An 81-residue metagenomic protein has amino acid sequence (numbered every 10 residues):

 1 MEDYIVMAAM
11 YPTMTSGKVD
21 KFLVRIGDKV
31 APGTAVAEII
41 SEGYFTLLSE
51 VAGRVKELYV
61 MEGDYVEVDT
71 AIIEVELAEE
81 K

Functional and structural regions predicted by a protein language model:
M1-E38, T46-L48, A52: Acidic, low-complexity mobile loops and tails
P12, V24, S41, V60 (+1 more regions): Short, conserved catalytic or interaction motifs in soluble domains
L23, K29, Y59-V60, Y65: Exposed loop and linker-edge segments at protein-protein interfaces
A31-L48, E67-K81: Short hydrophobic beta/alpha edge segments that flank linear recognition/processing sites
G43, V51-R54, E62: A generic "binding-loop/recognition-motif" signal
